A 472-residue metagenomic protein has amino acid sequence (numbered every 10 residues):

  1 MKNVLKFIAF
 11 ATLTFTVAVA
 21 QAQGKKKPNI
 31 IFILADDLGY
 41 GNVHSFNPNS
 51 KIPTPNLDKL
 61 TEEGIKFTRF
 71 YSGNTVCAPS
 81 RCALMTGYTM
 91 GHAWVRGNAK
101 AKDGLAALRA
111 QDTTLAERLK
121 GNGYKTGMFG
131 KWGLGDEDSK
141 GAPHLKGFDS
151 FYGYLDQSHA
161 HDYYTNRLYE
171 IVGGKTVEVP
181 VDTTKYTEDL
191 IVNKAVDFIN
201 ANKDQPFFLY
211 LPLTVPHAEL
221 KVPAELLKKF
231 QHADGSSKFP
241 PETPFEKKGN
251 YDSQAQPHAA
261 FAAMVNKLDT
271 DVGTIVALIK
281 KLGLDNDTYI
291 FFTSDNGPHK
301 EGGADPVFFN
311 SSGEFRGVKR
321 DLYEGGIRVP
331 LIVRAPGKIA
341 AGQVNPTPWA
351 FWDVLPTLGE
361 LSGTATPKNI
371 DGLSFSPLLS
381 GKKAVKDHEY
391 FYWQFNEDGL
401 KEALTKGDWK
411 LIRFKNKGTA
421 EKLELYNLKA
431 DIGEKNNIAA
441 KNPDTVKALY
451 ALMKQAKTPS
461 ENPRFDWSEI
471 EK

Functional and structural regions predicted by a protein language model:
K2-A9, A20-E424, L428-K472: Formylglycine-dependent sulfatase
A11-F15: Repetitive helical segments and hydrophobic/amphipathic motifs
